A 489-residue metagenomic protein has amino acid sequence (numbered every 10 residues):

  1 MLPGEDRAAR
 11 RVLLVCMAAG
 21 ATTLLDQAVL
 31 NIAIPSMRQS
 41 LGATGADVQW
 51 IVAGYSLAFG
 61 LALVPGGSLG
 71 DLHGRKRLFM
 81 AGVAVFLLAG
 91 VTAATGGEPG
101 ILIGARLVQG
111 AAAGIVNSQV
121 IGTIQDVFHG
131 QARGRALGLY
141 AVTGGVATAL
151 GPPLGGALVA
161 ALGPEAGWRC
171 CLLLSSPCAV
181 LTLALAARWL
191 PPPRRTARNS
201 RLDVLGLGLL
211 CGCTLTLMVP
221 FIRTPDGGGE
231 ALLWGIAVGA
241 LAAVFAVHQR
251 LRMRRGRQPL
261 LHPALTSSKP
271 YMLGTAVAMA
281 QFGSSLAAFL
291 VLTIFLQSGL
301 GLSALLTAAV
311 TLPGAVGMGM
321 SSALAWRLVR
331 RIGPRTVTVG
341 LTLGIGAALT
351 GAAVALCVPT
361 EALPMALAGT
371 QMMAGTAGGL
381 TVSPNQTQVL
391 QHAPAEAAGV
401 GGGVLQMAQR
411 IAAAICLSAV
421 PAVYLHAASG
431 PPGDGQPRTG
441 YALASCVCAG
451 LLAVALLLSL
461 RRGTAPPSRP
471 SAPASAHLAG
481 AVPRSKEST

Functional and structural regions predicted by a protein language model:
M1-A8, L460-T489: Intrinsic disorder in cytosolic terminal tails and internal cytosolic loops of multi-pass membrane transporters
R10-L25, L30-I32, G256-P466: 12-transmembrane solute porter fold
N31-L61, I101-G104, L305: Extracellular/periplasmic helix-loop-helix junction of adjacent transmembrane segments in MFS-like secondary
S36, G67-S68, L72, A157 (+1 more regions): Membrane-interface helix termini in secondary transporters
S40-G42, G74, T95-I101, G301 (+1 more regions): Helix-breaking motifs and short loop linkers at transmembrane-helix boundaries and internal kinks in secondary membrane
A53-G67, N117-I121, Q125, L312-L324: Central cavity-lining transmembrane alpha-helices of secondary-active solute carriers, predominantly the Major
R77-L205: Helix-loop-helix hairpins in multi-pass membrane proteins, especially solute transporters
A160-A276, S284: Hydrophobic transmembrane-helix bundles of small-molecule transporters
